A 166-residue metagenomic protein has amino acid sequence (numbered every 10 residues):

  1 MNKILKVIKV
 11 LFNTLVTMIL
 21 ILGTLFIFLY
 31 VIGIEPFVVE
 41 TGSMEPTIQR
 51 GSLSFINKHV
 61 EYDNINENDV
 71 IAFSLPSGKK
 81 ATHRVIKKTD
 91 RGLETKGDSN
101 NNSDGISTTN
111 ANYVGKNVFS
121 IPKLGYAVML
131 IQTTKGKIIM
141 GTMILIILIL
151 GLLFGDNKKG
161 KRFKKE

Functional and structural regions predicted by a protein language model:
M1-E35, I131-K135: Extended boundary segments
N2-V7, D63, S77, T109 (+1 more regions): Juxtamembrane loop-helix boundary motifs flanking transmembrane segments in multi-pass membrane proteins
K3-T14, G136-E166: Juxtamembrane interface at the cytosolic side of transmembrane helices
I19-L22, F26-H83: Membrane-proximal low-complexity regions enriched in glycine and acidic/polar residues
I86, R91-Y126: Extended, hydrophilic extramembrane loops/domains of integral membrane proteins
G125-G141: Juxtamembrane/start-of-transmembrane alpha-helix segments at the extracytoplasmic/lumenal side of membrane anchors
